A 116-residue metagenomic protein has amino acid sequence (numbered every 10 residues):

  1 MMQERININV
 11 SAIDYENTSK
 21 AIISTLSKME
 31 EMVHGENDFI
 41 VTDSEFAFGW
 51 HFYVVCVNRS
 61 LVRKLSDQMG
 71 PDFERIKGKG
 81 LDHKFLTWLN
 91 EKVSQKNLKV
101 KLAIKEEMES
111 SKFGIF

Functional and structural regions predicted by a protein language model:
M1-M2, F113-F116: Short intrinsically disordered terminal tails
M1-T18: Short glycine-/aliphatic-rich beta-strand segments at the starts of folded cytosolic domains
R5, F52, K99: Broad gene-expression machinery/nucleic-acid interaction feature
N9-S11, T42, C56-N58, A103-K105: A structural detector for beta-sheet-dominated domains
K20-K28, R63-F85: Extended Gly/Ser/Thr-rich low-complexity repeat segments, especially those forming or decorating extracellular
K28-D38, S94-K99: Structural alpha-beta junctions
V33-R75: Short, intrinsically disordered low-complexity segments
P71-F113: Conserved short beta-strand edge segments in small beta-sheet-based binding/regulatory domains
